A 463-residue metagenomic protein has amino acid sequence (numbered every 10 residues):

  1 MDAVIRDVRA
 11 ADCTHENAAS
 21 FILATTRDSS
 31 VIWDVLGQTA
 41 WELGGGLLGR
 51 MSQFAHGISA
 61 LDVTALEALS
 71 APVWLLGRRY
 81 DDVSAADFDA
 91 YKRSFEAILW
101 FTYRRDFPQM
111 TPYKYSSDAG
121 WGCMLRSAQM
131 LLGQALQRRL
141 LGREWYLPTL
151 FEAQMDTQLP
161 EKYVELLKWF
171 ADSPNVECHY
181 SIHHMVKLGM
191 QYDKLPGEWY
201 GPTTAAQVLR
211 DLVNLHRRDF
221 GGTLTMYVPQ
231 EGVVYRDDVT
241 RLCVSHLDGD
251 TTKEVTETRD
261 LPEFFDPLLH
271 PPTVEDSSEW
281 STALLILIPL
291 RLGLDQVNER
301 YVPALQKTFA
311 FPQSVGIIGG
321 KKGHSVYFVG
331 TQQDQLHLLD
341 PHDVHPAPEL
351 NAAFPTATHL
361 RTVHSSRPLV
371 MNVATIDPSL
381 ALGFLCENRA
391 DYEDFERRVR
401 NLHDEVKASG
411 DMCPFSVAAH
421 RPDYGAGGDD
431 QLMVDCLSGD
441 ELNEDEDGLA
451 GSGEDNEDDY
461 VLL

Functional and structural regions predicted by a protein language model:
D2-S117, G133-L136, L140-L463: Cysteine-dependent deubiquitinase/ubiquitin-like isopeptidase catalytic cores across multiple families
